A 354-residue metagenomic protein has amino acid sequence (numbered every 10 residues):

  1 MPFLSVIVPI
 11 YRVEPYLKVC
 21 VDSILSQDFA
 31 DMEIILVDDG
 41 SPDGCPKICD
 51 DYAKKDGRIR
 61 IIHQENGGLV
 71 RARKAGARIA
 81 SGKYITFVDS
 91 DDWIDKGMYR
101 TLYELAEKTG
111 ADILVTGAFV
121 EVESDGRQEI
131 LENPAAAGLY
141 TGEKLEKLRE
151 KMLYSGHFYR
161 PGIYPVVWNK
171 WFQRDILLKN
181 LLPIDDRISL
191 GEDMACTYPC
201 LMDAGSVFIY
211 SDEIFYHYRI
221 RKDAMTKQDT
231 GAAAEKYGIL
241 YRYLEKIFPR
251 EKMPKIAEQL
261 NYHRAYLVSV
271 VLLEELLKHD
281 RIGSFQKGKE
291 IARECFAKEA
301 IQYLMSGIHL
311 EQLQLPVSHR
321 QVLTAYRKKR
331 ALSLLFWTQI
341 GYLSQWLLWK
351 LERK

Functional and structural regions predicted by a protein language model:
P2-S5, S23, E33, A195: Cell-envelope/extracellular polymer assembly enzymes that use nucleotide-activated donors
R12-S26: Short, well-formed alpha-helical segments that are part of the catalytic scaffolds of diverse glycosyltransferases
S23, A30, D38-K47: A conserved acidic beta->alpha catalytic loop
Q64-A80, W93: Glycine-rich, basic loop-to-helix element that forms the pyrophosphate-binding segment of sugar-nucleotide handling
I85: Short aromatic/hydrophobic "clamp" motif used to bind/position activated sugar donors
S90-A232: Donor-binding/catalytic cores of nucleotide-activated saccharide and glycerol-phosphate transferases/polymerases
G205, E213-R221, K227-K255, Y266-Y303: Catalytic core of nucleotide-sugar-dependent glycosyltransferases
L277-K354: Membrane-interface aromatic/basic loop that binds lipid-linked glycans or pyrophosphate carriers, typified by
